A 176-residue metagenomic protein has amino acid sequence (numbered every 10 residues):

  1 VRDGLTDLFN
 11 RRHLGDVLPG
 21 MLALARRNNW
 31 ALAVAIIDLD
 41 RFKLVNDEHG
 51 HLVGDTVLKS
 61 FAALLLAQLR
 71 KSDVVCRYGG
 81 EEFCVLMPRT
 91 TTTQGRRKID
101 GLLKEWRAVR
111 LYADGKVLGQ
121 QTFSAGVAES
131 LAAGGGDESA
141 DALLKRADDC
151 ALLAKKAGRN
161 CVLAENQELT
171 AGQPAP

Functional and structural regions predicted by a protein language model:
V1-D16, I37-H51, K59: Conserved nucleotide-binding and Mg2+-coordinating catalytic segments in signaling enzymes
V1-L5, R12-A23, A31, D73-V74 (+1 more regions): Signal-transducing coiled-coil linker helices
V17, V53-V74, E82, G101: Active-site-proximal alpha-helical element of nucleotidyl cyclase-like catalytic domains and analogous helices
V17-H49, L65, C76: Active-site-proximal structural segments of metal-dependent nucleotidyl cyclase/transferase enzymes
F42, F61, V75-Y78, F83 (+2 more regions): Hydrophobic framework residues that shape the active-site pocket of cyclic nucleotide turnover catalytic cores
V57, R70, C84-E105, V117 (+2 more regions): Short helix/loop segment flanking the catalytic signature motif in cyclic-nucleotide metabolism enzymes
R77, G95, W106-F123, K155: Catalytic core regions of nucleotide second-messenger enzymes
T92, R96, D100, S130-P176: Catalytic-core segments of nucleotide cyclases and related cyclic-nucleotide turnover enzymes
